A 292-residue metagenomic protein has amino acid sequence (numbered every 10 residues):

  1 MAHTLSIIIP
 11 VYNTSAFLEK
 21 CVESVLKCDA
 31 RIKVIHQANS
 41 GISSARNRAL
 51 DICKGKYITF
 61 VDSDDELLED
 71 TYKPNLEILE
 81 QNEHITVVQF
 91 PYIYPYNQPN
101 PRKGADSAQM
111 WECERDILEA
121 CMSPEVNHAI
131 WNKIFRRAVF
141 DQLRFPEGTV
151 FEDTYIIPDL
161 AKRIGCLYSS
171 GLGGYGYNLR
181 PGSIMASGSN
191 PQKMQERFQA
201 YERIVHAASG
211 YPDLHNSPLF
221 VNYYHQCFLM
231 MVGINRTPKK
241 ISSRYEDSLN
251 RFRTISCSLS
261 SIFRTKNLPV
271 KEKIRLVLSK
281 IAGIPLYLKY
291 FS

Functional and structural regions predicted by a protein language model:
S6-I9, H36, K162: Short hydrophobic beta-strand elements that form part of the catalytic alpha/beta core underpinning NDP-sugar/donor
I9-V22: Active-site beta-to-alpha loop of glycosyltransferases that engages the nucleotide-sugar donor
N13, H36-I42, R46-R48, E66: Short, acidic/glycine-rich phosphate-metal binding loop used to engage nucleotide
E23-A30: Short, acidic, metal-binding catalytic loop of nucleotide-sugar glycosyltransferases
I42-S43, S63-Y168, N178-P191: Donor-binding/catalytic cores of nucleotide-activated saccharide and glycerol-phosphate transferases/polymerases
I58: Short aromatic/hydrophobic "clamp" motif used to bind/position activated sugar donors
G174-R180, S187-S217, C227-C257: Catalytic core of nucleotide-sugar-dependent glycosyltransferases
T237-S292: Membrane-interface aromatic/basic loop that binds lipid-linked glycans or pyrophosphate carriers, typified by
